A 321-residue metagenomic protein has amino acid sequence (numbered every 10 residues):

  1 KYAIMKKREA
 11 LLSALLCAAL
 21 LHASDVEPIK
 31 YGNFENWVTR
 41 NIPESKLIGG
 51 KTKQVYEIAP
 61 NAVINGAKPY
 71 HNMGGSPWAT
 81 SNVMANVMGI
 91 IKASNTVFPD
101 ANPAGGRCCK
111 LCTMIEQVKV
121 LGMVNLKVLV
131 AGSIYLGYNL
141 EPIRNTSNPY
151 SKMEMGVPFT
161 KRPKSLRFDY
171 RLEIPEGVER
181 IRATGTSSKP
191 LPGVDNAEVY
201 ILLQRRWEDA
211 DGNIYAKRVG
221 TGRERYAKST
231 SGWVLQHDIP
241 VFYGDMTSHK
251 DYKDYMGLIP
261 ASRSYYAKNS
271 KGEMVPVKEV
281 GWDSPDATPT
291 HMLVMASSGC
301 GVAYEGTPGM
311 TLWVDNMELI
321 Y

Functional and structural regions predicted by a protein language model:
K1-P28: Bacterial Sec-dependent N-terminal signal peptides
S24-P163, R167, P192-G244, K253-I320: Aromatic (Trp/Tyr/Phe) and Gly/Pro-enriched flexible surface segments
K152-G156, R180-K189: Short secondary-structure capping micro-motifs at structural edges
L172-E179, K189-V194: Extended, low-complexity, turn-rich repeat/linker tracts enriched in Gly/Pro/Ser/Thr and Asp/Glu that occur
V178, M246-K253: Substrate-binding/catalytic groove segments of enzymes that remodel or degrade extracellular structural polymers
V178-A183, G212-I214: A short secondary-structure junction signal
